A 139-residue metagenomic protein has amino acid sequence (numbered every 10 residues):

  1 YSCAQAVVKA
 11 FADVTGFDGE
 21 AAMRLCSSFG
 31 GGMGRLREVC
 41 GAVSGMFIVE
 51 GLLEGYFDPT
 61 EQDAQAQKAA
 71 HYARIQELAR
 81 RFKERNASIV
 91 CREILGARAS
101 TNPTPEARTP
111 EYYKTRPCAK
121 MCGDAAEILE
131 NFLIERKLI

Functional and structural regions predicted by a protein language model:
C3, C40, C91: Short cysteine clusters
V7: Active-site-proximal polar cores
A10-S28, A97-N102: Acidic-glycine-rich active-site phosphate/pyrophosphate-binding loop
V14-R24, L52-R74: Phosphate-handling active-site elements
A22, R37-A42: Active-site nucleophile and cofactor-binding loops and adjacent substrate-binding regions of central metabolic enzymes
F29-E38, Q65, P110-R116: A short glycine/serine-rich beta->alpha loop
G45-L53: DPxDG-like acidic metal-binding loop motif
A70-I139: C-terminal binding/interaction regions
